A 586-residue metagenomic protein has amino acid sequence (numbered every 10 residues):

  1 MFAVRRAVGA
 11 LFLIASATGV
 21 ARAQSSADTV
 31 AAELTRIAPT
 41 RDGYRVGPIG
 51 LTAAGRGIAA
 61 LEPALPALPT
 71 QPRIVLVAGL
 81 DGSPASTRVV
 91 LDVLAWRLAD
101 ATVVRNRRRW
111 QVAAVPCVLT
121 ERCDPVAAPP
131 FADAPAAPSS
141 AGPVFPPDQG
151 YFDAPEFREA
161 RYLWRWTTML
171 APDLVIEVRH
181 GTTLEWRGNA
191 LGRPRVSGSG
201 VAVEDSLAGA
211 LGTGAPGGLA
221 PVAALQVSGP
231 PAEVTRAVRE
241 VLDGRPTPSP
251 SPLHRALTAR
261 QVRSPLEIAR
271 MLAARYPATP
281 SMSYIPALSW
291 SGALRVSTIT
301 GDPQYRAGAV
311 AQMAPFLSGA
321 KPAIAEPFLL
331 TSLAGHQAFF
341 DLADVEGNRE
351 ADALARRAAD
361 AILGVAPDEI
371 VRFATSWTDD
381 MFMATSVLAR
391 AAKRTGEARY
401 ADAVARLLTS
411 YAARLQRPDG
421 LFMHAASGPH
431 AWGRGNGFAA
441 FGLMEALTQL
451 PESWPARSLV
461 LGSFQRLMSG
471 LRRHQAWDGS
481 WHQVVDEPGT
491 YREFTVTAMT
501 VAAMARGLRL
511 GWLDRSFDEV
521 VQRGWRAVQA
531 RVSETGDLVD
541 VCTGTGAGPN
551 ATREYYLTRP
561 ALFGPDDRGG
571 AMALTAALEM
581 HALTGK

Functional and structural regions predicted by a protein language model:
A7-T18: Bacterial N-terminal signal peptides
A23-A59: Short glycine- and acidic-rich boundary segments immediately preceding or forming the N-terminal edge of structured
A53, L68-V75, P84-V201: Active-site/substrate-binding loop(s) of hydrolase catalytic cores
G55, A259-T279, Q304-A325, E350-V371 (+3 more regions): Long, well-ordered core segments of solenoidal/helical folds
A60-T70: Short beta-strand-to-loop junctions in surface cap/lid or active-site-entrance loops
R187-P250: Active-site-adjacent mobile loop/cap segments within catalytic or ligand-binding domains
L253-V262, A274-A287, I299-R306, Q312-A358 (+3 more regions): CBM-like carbohydrate-recognition segments
T378-F382, A389-V484, T490-V501, L513-E554 (+1 more regions): Extended ligand-binding clefts on enzyme/binding-domain cores
